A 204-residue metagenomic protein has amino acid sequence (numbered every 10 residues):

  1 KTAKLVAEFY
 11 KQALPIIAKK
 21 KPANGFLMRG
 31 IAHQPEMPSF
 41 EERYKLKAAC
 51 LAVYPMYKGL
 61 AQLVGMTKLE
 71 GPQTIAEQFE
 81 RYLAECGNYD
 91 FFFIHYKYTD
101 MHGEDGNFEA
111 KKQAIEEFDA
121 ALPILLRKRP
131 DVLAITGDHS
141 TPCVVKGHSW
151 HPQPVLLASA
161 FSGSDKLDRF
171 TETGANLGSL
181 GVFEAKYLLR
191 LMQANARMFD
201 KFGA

Functional and structural regions predicted by a protein language model:
K1-A204: Feature captures the catalytic ectodomains and active-site-proximal regions of enzymes that hydrolyze or transfer
